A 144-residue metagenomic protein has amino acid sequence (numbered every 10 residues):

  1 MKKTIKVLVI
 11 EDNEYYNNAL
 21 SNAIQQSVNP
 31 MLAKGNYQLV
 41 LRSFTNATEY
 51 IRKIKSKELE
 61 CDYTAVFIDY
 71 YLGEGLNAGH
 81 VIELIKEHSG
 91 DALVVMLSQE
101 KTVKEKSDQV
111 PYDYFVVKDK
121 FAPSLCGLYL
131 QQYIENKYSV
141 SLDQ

Functional and structural regions predicted by a protein language model:
T4-Q25: Conserved acidic segment of CheY-like receiver
I10-E11, F44, V66: Conserved sequence signature across two-component system core domains
V28-R42, C61, A92: A generic structural motif
N29, S43-R52, N77-A78: Helix N-cap/capping motif at the beta->alpha junctions
A47, K57-I85: Conserved phosphotransfer microenvironments
V66, V94, F115-V116: Two-component signal transduction core modules
L76, H80, S98-K120, S124-L128: Alpha4 helix (beta4-alpha4-beta5 surface) of REC/receiver domains from two-component response regulators
Q109, L125-Q144: Receiver (REC) domain switch/output surface
